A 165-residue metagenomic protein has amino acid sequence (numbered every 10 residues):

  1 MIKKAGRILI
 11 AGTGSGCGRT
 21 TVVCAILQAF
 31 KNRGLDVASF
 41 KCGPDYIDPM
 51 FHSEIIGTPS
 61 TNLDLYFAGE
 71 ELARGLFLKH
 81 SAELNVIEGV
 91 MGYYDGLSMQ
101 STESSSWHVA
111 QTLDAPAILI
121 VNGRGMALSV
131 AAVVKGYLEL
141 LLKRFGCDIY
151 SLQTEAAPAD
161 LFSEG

Functional and structural regions predicted by a protein language model:
I2-L113, A117-F145, T154-F162: ATP-dependent carboxylate-amine ligase catalytic core
S151: Small-residue (GG/TT-enriched) beta-loop-alpha framework at ligand/catalytic clefts
